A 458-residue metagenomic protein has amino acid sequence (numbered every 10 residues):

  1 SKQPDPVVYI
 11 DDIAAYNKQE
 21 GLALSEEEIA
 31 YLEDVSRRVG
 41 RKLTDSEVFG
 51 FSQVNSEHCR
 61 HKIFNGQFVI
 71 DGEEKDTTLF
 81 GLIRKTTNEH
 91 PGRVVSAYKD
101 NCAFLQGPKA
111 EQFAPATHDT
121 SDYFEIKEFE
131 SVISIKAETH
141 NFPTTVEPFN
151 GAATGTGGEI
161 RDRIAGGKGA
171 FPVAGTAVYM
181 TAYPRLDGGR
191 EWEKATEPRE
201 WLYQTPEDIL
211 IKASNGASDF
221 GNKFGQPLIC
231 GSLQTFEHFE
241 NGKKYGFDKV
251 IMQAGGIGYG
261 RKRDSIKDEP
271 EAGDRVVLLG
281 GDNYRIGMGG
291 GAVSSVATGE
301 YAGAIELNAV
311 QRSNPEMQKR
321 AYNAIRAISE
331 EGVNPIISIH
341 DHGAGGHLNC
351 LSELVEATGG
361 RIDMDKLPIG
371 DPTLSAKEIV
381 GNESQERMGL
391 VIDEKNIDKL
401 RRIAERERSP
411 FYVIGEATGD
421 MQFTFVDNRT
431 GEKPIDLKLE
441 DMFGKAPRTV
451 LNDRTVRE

Functional and structural regions predicted by a protein language model:
S1-G299, G303-A321, I325-V333, G343-A344 (+5 more regions): Core nucleic-acid recognition elements
I337-H340, G389: Short catalytic-loop micro-motif centered on adjacent basic/acidic residues
H347: An N-terminally biased module of ancient metal coordination in phosphate/nucleic-acid-related enzymes
V355-K366: A short, contiguous, amphipathic alpha-helix enriched in charged residues
M364-K377: Short amphipathic beta-strand starts and helix->beta connectors
Q385-R387: Short, solvent-exposed beta-strand edge segments and adjacent coil->beta transition regions
K399-I403: Hydrophobic side chains in well-ordered alpha-helices
